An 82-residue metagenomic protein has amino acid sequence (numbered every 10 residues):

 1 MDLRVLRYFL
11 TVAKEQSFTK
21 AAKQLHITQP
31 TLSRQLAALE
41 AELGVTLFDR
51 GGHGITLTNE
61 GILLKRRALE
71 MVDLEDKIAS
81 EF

Functional and structural regions predicted by a protein language model:
L6-A13, T58, K65: Hydrophobic residues on short alpha-helical segments
L10-T28: Short helix-boundary/capping micro-motifs
S17-F18, L36, R50: Helix-turn-helix DNA-binding elements, focusing on the entry/boundary residues of the two helices that contact DNA
K23-Q24, A41, I62: Alpha-helical residues within the helix-turn-helix
E40-L57: A short LG(V/I)-centered, amphipathic sequence patch enriched for acidic residue(s) preceding the LG motif
E42-L43, L64-F82: Alpha-helical linker/hinge and terminal dimerization helices associated with HTH transcriptional regulators
